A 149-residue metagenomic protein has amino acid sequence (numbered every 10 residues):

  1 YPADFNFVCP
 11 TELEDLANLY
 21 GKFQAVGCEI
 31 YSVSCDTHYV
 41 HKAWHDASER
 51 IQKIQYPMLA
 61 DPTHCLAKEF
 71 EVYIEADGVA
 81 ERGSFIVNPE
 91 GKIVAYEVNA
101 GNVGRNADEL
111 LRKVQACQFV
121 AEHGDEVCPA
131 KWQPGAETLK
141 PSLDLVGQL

Functional and structural regions predicted by a protein language model:
Y1-L149: Chalcogenol-based redox active-site neighborhoods
